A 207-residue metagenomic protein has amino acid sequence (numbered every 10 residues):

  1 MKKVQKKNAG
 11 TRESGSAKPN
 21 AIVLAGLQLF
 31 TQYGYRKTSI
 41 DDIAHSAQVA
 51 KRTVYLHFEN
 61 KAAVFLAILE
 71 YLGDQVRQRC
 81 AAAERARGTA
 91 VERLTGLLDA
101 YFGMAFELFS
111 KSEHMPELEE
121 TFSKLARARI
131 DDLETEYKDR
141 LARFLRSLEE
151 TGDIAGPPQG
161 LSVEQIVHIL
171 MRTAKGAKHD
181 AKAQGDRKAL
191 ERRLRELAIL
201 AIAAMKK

Functional and structural regions predicted by a protein language model:
M1-A17, G156: N-terminal intrinsically disordered/low-complexity leader segments
K2, A21, A25, L29 (+2 more regions): Helix-turn-helix
V23, T95, D99, K138 (+4 more regions): An amphipathic alpha-helix signature
K61, I68, L72, V76 (+4 more regions): Hydrophobic/aromatic residues within well-ordered alpha-helical segments
A67, A81-E107, V163-L170: Hydrophobic alpha-helical connector segments
D74-R77, K124-T151, E164-H168: Amphipathic alpha-helical packing segments from all-alpha helical-bundle domains
E92-G96, M104-A128, H179: Amphipathic alpha-helical segments used for helix-helix packing
S112-E117, R127, D131, T151-L197: Hydrophobic/aromatic-rich alpha-helical bundle segments in the mid-to-C-terminal region
